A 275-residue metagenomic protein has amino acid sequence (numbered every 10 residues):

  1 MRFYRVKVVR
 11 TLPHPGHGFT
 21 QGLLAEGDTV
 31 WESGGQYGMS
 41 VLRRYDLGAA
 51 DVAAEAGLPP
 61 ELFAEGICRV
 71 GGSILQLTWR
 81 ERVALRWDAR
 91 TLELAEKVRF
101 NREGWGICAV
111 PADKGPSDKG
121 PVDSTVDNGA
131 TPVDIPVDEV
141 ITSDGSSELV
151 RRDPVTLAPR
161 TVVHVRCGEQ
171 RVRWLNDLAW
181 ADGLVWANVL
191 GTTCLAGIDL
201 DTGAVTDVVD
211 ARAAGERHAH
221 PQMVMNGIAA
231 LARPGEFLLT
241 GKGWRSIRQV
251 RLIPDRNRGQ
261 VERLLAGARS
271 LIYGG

Functional and structural regions predicted by a protein language model:
M1-G16, L47-D51: A short helix->beta-strand "capping" segment at the edge of beta-propeller domains
V9-V41, A56-C68, R245: Beta-strand-rich domains and repeat architectures in extracellular enzymes and scaffolds, especially beta-propellers
G16-G27, P60-V70, N101-P111, E169-A181 (+2 more regions): Beta-rich, blade/repeat-based domains predominating in secreted/periplasmic proteins but also intracellular
W31-Y37, R69, L75-E81, V140-S146 (+2 more regions): Conserved beta-strand positions in repeat-built beta-propeller and related beta-rich domains
D46-A50, D88-L92, P154-L157, D199-G203 (+1 more regions): Short loop/turn segments that connect beta-strands within beta-propeller blades
A50-R86, L94-G106: Blade-loop segments of beta-propeller domains
V83-K114, D127-N128, V133-G168: Hydrophobic, well-structured mid-protein blocks that either form specific transmembrane helices
A229-L265, G275: Blade-level signature of beta-propeller repeat domains, shared across WD40, Kelch, NHL, RCC1 and BNR/Asp-box propellers
